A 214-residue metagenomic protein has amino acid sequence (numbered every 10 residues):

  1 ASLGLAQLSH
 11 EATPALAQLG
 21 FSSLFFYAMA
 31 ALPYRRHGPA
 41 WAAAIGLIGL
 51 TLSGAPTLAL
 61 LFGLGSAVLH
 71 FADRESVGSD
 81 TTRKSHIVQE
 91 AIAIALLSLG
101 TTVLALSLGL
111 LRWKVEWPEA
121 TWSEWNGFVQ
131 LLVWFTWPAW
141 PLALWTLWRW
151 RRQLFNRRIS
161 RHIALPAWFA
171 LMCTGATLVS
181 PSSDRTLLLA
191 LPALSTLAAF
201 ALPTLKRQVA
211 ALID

Functional and structural regions predicted by a protein language model:
A1, P33, I94-L97: Terminal, non-globular segments
A1, Q7-L24: Multi-pass, polyprenyl lipid-linked donor-dependent membrane glycosyltransferases
A6, P14, A28-Y34, W134 (+1 more regions): Generic secondary-structure signature for well-ordered alpha-helical cores
A12, A44-T186, A190-P192, T196 (+3 more regions): Transmembrane-lumen/periplasm boundary regions of multi-pass, lipid-linked membrane glycan transferases
Q18-Y34, G46, A193-L197: Specific aromatic-rich, kink-prone transmembrane helix
S23, P203-T204: Short amphipathic alpha-helical leader/targeting segments
R35-A40: Membrane-helix interface segments
